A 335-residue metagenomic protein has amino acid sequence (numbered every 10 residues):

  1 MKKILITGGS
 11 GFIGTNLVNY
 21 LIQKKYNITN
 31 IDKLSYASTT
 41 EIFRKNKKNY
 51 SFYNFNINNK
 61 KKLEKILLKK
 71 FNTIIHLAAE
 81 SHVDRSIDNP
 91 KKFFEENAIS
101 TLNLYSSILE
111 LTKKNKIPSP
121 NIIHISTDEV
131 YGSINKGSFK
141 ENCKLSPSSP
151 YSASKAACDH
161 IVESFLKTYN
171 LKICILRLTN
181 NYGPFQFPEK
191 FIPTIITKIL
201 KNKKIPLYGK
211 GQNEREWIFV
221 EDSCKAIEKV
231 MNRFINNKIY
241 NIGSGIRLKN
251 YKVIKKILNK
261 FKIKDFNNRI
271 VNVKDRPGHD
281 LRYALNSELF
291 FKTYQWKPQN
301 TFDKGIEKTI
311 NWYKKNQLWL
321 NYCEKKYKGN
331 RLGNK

Functional and structural regions predicted by a protein language model:
M1-N181, L281, K308, Y313-N316 (+1 more regions): N-terminal Rossmann-like NAD(P)+-binding domain of SDR-like oxidoreductases, especially those catalyzing
I13, A37-S38, K61, Q186 (+2 more regions): Residues that form or flank phosphate/diphosphate-binding pockets in enzymes that use nucleotide phosphates
L17-Y20, F55, N103, I199-K335: C-terminal substrate-binding subdomain of Rossmann-fold SDR/epimerase-dehydratase oxidoreductases
K62, K92, I99, F187-F191 (+3 more regions): Residue-level recognition of oxygen-bearing side chains
K113, I123, N135, N170 (+3 more regions): Proline-centered turn/helix-capping motifs that create local helix->coil transitions or kinks
G137, P188-I196: A glycine/serine/threonine-rich, flexible loop-to-helix segment that serves as the NAD(P) cofactor-binding "lid"
